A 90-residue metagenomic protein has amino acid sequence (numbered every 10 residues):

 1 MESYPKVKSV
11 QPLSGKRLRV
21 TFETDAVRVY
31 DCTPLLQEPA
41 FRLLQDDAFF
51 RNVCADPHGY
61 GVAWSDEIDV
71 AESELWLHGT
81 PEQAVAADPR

Functional and structural regions predicted by a protein language model:
M1-R90: Motif-centric detector for short Cys/His coordination patterns
